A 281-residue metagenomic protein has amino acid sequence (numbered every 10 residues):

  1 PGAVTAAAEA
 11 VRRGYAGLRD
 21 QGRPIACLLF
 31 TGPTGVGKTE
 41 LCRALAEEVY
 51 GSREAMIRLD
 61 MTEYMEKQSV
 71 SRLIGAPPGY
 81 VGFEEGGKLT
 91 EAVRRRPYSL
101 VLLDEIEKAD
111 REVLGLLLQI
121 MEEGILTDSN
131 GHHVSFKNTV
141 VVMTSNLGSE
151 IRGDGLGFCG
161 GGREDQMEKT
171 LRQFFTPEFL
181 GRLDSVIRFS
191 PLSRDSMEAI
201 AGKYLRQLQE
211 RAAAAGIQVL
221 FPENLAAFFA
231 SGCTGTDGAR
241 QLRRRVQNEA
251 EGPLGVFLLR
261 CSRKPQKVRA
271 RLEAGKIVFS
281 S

Functional and structural regions predicted by a protein language model:
P1-S281: AAA+ P-loop NTPase nucleotide-binding core of proteostasis motors
